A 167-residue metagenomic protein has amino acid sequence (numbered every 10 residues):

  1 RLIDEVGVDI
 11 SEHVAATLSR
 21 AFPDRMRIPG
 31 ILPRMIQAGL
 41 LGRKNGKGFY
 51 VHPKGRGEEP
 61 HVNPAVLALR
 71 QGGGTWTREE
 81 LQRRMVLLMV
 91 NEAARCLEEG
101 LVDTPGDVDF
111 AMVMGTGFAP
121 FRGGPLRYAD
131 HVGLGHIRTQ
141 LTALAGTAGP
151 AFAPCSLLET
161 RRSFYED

Functional and structural regions predicted by a protein language model:
R1-D167: N-terminal glycine-rich phosphate-binding loop for ADP-containing cofactors
